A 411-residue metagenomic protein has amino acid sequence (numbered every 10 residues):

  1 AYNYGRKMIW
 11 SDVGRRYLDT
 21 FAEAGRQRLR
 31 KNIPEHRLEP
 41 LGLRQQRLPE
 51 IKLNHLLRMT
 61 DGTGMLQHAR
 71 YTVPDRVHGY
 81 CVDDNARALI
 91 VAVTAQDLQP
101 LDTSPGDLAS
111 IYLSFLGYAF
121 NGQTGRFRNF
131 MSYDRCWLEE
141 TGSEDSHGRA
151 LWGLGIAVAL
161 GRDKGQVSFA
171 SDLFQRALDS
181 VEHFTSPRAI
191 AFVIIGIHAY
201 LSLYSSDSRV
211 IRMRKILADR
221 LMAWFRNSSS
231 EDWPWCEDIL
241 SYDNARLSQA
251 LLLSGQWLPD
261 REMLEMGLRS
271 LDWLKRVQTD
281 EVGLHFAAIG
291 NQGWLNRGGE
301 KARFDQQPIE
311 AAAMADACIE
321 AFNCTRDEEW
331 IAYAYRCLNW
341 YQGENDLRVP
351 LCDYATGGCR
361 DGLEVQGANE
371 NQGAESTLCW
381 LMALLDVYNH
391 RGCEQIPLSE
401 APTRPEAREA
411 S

Functional and structural regions predicted by a protein language model:
A1-D19, E23-R28: A charged, aromatic-enriched C-terminal amphipathic alpha-helix characteristic of glycosyltransferases across folds
G25-S411: Glycan-recognition and catalytic cores of secretory/periplasmic carbohydrate-active enzymes
